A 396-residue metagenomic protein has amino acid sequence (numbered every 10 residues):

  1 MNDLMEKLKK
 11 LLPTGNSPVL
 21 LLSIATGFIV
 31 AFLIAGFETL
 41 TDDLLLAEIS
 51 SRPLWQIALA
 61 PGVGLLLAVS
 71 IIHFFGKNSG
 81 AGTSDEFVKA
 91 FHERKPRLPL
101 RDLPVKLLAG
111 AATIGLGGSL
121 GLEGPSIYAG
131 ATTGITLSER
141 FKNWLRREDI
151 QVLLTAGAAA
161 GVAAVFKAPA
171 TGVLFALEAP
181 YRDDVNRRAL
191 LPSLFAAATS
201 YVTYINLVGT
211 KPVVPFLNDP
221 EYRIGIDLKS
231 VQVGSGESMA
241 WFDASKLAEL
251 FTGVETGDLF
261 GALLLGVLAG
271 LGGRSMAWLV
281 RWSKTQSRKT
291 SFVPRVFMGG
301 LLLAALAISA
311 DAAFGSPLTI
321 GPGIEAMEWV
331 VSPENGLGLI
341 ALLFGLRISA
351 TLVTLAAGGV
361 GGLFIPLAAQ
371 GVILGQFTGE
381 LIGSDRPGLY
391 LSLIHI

Functional and structural regions predicted by a protein language model:
M1-I394: Alpha-helical transmembrane segments and immediately membrane-proximal extracytoplasmic
